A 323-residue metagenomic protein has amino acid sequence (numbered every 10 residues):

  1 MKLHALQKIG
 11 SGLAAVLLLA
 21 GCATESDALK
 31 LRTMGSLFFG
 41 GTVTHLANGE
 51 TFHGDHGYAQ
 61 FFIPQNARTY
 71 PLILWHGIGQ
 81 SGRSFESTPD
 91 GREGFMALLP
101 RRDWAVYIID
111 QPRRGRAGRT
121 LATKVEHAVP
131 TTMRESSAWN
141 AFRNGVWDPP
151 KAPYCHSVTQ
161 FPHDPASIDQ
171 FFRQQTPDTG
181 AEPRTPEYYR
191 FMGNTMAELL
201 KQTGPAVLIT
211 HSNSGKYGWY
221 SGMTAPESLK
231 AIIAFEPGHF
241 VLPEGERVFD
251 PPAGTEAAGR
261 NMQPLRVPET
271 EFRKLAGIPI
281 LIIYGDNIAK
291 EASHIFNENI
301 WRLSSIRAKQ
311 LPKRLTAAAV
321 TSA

Functional and structural regions predicted by a protein language model:
E25-A67: N-terminal cap/lid segment of alpha/beta-hydrolase-fold proteins
T69-I78: Short beta-strand element of the alpha/beta-hydrolase
G82-G94, Q111, H294: The serine-hydrolase catalytic nucleophile loop
R92-G118: Conserved alpha/beta-hydrolase
P186-V207: Conserved acidic catalytic loop of the alpha/beta-hydrolase fold
I209-G218: Gly/Ala-rich beta-loop-alpha elbow adjacent to hydrolase catalytic centers
H239, E244-A317: The feature captures the conserved acid-bearing segment of alpha/beta-hydrolase catalytic domains
